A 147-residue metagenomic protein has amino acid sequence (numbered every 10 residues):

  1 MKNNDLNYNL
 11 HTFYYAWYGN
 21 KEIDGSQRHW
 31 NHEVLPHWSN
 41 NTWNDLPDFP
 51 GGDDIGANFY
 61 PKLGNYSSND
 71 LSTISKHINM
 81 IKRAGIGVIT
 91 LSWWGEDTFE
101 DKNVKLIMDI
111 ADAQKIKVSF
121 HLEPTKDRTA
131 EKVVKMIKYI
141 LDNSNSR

Functional and structural regions predicted by a protein language model:
M1-R147: Glycan-processing catalytic domains of CAZymes
